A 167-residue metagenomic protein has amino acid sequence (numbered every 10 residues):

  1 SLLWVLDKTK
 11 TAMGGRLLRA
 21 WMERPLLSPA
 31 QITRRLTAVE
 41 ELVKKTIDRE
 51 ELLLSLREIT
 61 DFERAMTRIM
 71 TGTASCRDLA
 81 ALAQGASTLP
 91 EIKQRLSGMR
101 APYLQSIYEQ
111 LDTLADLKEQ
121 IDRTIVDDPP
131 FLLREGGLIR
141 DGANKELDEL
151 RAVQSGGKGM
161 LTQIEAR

Functional and structural regions predicted by a protein language model:
S1-R167: Alpha-helical bundle segments enriched in helix-capping/polar residues
